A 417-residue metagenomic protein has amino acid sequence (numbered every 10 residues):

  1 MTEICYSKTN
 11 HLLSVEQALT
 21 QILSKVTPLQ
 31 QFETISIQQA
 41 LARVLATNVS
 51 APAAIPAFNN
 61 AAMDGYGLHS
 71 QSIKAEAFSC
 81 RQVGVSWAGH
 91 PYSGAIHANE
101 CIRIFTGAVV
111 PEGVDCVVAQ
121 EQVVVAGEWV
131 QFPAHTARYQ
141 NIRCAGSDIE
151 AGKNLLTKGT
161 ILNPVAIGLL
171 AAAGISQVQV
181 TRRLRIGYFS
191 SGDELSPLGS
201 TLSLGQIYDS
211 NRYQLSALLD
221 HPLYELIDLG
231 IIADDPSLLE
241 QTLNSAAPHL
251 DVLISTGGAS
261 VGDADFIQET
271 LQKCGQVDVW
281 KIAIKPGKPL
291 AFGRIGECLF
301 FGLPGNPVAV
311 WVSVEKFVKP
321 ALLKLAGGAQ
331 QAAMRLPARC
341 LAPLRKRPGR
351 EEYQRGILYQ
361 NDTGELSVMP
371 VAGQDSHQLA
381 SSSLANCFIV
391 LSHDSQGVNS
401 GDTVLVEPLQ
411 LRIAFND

Functional and structural regions predicted by a protein language model:
M1-E76, G327-Y353: Short, low-complexity N-terminal leaders and the immediately following helix N-cap/first helix
M1-V15, S176-L303, P307-S313: Helix-rich terminal scaffold detector
T2-V15, Y66-D228, S367, A372 (+1 more regions): Short, glycine/charged-enriched hinge/interface segments at domain edges or termini
N10-Q17, F32-I35, Q39, M63 (+21 more regions): Conserved active-site and cofactor/substrate-binding residues in soluble primary-metabolism enzymes
L19, E33-Q38, T47, I149 (+1 more regions): Flexible glycine/proline-rich
A40-A54, P91-R103, F292-G293: Short, hydrophobic/aliphatic alpha-helical segments
N59-A61, S72-A75, S93-H97, V110-E112 (+13 more regions): Solvent-exposed alpha-helices and their adjacent loops that cap or buttress functional pockets in soluble metabolic
